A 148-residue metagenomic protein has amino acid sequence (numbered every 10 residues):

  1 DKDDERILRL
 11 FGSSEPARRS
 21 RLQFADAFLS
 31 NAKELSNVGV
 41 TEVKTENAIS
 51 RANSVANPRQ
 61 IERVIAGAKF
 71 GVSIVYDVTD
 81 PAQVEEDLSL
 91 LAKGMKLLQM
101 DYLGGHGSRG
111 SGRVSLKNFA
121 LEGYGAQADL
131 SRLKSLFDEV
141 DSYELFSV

Functional and structural regions predicted by a protein language model:
D1-V148: RNA-binding basic/glycine-rich loop and surface signature characteristic of RAMP-family CRISPR effectors
